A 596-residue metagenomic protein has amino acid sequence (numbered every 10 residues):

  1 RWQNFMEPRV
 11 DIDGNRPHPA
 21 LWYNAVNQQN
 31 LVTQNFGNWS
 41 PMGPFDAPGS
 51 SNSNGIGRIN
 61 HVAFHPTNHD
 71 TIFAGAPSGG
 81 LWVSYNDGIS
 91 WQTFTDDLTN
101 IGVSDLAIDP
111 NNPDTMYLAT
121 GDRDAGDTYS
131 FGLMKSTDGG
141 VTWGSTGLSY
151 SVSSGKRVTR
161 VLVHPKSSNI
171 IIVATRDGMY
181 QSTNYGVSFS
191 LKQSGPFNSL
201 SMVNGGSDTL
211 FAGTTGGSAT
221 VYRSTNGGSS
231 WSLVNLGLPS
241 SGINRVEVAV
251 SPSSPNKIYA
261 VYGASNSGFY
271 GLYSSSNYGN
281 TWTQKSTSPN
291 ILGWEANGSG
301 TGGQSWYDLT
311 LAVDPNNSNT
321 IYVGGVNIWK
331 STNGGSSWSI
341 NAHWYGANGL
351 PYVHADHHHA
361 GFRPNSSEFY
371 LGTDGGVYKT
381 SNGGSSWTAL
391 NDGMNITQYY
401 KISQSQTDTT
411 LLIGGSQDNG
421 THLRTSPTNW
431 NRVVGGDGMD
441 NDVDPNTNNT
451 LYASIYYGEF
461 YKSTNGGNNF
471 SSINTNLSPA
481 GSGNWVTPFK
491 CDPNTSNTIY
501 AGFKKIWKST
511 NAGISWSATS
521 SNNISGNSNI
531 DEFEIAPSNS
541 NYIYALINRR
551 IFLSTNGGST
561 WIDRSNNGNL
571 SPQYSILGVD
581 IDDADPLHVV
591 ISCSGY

Functional and structural regions predicted by a protein language model:
R1-Y596: Beta-propeller blade termini and top-face loops
